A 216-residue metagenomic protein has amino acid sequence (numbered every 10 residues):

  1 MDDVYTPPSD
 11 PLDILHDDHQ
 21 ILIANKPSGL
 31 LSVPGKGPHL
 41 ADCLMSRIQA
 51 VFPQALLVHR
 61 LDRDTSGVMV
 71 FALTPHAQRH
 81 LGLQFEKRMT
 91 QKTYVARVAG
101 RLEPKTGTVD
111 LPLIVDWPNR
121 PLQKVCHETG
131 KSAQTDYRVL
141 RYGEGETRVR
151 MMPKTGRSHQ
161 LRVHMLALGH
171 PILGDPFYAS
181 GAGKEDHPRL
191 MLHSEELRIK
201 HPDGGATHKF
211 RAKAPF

Functional and structural regions predicted by a protein language model:
M1-I21, P27-L31, S158-F216: Pseudouridine synthases involved in rRNA/tRNA modification
M1-Q134, L140-E144, M191, K213-F216: RNA pseudouridine synthases
S32, K36, V149, E185: Conserved short-loop catalytic and cofactor-binding motifs
T65-S66, T74, T155-V163: Ser/Thr-glycine-rich phosphate-binding loops at phosphate-binding pockets of nucleotides, nucleotide cofactors
A99-G100, M151-K154: A structural micro-motif recognizing beta-strand termini and the immediately following turn/loop segments
L140, M152, K200-P202: A generic structural motif
E144, V149-M152: Short histidine-centered loop motifs in beta-beta connectors
